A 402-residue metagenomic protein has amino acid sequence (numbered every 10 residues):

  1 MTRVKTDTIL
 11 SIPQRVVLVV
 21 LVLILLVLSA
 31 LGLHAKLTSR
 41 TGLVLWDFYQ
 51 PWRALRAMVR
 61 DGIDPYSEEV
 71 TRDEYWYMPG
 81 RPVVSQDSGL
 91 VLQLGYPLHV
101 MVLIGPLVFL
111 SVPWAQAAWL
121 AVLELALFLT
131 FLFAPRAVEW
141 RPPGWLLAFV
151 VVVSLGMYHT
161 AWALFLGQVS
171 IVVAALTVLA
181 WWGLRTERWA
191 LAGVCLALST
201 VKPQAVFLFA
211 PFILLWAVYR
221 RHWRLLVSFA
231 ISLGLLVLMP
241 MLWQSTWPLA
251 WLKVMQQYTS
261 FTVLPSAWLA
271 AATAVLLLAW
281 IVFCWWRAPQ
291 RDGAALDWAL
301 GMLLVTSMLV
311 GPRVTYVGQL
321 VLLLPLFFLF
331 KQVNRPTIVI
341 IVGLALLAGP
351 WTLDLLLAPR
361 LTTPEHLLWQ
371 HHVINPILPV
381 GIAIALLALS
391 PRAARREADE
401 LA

Functional and structural regions predicted by a protein language model:
S11-V17, L25-E124, P135: TM-lumen/periplasm interface segments of multi-pass membrane proteins, especially the first transmembrane helix
L92, V282-R335: Membrane-water interface signatures at transmembrane helix termini and the short loops that connect adjacent helices
P113-R141, A148, A279-W285: Transmembrane-helix motifs of polytopic, lipid-linked glycan transferases
W162-S170: Short acidic/glycine- and proline-prone juxtamembrane loop motifs at membrane-interface regions of multi-pass membrane
V172-R188: Specific aromatic-rich, kink-prone transmembrane helix
A190-Q204, F209-L214, L236, G301-V310: Membrane-interface alpha helices of multi-pass inner-membrane proteins
F209-I231: Perimembrane helix-loop-helix junctions
K331-A402: Aromatic-enriched
